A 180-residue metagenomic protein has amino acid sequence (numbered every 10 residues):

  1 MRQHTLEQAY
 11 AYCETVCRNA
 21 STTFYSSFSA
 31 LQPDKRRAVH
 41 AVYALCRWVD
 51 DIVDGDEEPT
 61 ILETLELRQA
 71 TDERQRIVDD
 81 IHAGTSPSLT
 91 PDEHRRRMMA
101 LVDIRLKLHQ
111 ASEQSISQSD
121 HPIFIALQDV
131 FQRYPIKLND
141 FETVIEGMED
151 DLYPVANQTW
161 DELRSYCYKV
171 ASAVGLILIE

Functional and structural regions predicted by a protein language model:
M1-E180: Acidic catalytic motifs of isoprenoid enzymes
